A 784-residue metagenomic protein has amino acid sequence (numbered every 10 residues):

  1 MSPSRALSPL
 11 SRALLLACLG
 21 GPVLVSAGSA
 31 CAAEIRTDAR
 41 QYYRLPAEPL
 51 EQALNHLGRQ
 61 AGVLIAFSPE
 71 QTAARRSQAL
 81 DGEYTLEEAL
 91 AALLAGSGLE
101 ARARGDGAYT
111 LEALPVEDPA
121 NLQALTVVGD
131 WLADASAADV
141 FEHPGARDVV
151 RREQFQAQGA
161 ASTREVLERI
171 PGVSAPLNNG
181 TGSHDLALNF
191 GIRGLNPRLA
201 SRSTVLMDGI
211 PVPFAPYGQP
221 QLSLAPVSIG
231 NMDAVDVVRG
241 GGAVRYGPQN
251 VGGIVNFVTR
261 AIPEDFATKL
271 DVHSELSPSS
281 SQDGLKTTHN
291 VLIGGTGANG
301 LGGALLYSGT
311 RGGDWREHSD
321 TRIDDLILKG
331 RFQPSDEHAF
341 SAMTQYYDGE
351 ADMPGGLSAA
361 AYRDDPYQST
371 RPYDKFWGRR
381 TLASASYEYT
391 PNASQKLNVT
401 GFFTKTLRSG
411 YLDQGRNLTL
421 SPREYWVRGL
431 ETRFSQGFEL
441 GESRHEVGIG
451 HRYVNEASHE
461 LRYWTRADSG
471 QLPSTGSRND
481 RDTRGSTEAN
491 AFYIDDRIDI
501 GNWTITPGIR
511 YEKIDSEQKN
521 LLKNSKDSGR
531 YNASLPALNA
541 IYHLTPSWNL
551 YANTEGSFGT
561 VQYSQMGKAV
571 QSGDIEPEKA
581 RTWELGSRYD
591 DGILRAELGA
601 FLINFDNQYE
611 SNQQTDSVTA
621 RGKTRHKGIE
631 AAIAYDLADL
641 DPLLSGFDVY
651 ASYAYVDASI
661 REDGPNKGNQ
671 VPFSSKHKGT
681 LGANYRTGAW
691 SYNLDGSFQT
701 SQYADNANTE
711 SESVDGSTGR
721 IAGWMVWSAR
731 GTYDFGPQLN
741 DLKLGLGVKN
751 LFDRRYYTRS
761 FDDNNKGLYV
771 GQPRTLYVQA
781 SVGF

Functional and structural regions predicted by a protein language model:
L54, E112-Q156, R164, T390: Short, acidic, small-residue-rich periplasmic hinge/interaction motif at the N-terminus of Gram-negative outer-membrane
E112, D139, P144, R164 (+1 more regions): Extracytoplasmic beta-strand/coil segments of soluble accessory domains associated with Gram-negative outer-membrane
I210-R239: Short acidic/polar hinge/loop motifs at secondary-structure boundaries that mediate gating or recognition
Q282-R311, W315-M353, K375-E388, G441 (+1 more regions): Transmembrane beta-barrel wall of Gram-negative outer-membrane proteins
V291-I293, S386-T390, K396-L412, H543 (+6 more regions): Membrane-embedded beta-barrel scaffold of Gram-negative outer-membrane proteins
G294-T296, V447, A552, A638 (+2 more regions): Conserved C-terminal beta-signal and adjacent last beta-strands/turns of outer-membrane beta-barrel proteins
Q333-Y347, W377-L521: Face-selective signature of the C-terminal outer-membrane beta-barrel domain
F434-Q436, L440-G441, V447, I505 (+6 more regions): Gram-negative outer-membrane beta-barrel transporters
